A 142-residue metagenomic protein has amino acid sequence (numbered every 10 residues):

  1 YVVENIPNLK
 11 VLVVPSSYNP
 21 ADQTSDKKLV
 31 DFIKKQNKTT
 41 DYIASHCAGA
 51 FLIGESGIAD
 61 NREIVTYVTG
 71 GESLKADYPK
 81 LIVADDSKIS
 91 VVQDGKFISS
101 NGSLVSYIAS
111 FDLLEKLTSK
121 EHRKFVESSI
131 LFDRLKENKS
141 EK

Functional and structural regions predicted by a protein language model:
V2-K142: Active-site-adjacent pocket-lining segments in enzyme domains
